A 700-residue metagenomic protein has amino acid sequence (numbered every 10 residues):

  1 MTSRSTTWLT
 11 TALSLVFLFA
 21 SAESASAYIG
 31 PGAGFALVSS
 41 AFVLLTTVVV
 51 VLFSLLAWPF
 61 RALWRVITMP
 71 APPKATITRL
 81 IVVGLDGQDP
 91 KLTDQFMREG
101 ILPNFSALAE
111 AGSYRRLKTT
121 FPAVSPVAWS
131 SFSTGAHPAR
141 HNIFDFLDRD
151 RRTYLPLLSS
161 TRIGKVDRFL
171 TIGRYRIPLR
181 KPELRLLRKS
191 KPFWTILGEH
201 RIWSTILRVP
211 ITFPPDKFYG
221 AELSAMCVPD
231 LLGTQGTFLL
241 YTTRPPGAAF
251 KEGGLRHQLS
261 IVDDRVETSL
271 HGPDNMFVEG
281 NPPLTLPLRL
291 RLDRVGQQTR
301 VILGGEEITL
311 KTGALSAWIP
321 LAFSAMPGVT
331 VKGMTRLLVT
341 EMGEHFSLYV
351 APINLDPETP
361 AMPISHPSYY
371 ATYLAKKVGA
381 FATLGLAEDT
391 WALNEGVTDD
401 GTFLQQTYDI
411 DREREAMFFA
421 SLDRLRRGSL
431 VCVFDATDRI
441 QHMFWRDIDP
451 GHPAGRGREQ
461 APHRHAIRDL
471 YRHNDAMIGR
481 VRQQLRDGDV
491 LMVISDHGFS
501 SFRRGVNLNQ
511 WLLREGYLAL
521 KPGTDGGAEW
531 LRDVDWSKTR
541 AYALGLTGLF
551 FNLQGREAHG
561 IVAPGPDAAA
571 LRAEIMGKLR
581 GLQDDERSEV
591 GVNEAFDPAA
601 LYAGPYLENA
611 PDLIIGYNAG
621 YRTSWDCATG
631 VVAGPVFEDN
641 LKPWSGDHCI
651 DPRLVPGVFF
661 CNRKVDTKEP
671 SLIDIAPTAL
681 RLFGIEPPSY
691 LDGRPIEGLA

Functional and structural regions predicted by a protein language model:
M1-A27: N-terminal secretory/membrane targeting signals
S26-L55: Hydrophobic alpha-helical membrane-interaction elements
V66-Y114, A123, E199, L691: Active-site-proximal N-terminal segment of extracellular/periplasmic enzymes that hydrolyze or transfer
T93-I143, L147, T205, A519-L520: Short, structured active-site-proximal loop/turn typified by the sulfatase FGly-forming signature C/S-X-P-X-R
A136-G457, R540-V590, S624: His/Asp/Glu-rich, glycine-adjacent segments that coordinate divalent cations and/or stabilize oxyanion chemistry on
P215-F218, S501, G505, D567-G577 (+3 more regions): Polar, surface-exposed loop/tail segments that function as active-site lids or cofactor/substrate-recognition elements
Y471-L512, E589-P598, Y606, I614-G616 (+2 more regions): Metal-dependent active-site segment of extracytoplasmic phospho-/sulfohydrolases and closely related
L512-G565, L641-F683: Substrate-binding rim/cap in mid-to-C-terminal beta-strand-loop elements of soluble/periplasmic
